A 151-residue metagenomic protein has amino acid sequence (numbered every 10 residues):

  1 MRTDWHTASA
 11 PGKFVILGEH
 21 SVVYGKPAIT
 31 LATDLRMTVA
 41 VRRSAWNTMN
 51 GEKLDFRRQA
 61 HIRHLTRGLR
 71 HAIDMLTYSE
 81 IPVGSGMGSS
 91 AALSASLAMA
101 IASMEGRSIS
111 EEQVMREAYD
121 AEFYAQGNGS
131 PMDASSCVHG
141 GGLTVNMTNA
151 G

Functional and structural regions predicted by a protein language model:
M1-M87, M99-I109, G140-G141, T148-A150: ATP-binding N-lobe of GHMP and related small-molecule kinases
S90: Short, conserved phosphate/pyrophosphate- and ester-handling motifs at nucleotide-, phospho-/glycolipid
S96: Active-site signature of alpha/beta-hydrolase-fold catalytic machinery across serine- and Asp/Cys-nucleophile hydrolases
I109-G151: Alpha/beta catalytic cores of group-transfer enzymes, especially the acyltransferase/condensing modules of polyketide
